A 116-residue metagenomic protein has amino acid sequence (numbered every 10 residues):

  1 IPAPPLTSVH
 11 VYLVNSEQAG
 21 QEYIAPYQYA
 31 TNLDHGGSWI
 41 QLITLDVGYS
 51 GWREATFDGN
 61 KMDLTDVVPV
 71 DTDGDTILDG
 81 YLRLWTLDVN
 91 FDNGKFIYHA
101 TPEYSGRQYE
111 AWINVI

Functional and structural regions predicted by a protein language model:
I1-H35, I116: Short, compositionally biased P/S/T/A/G/V-rich stretches that sit at domain boundaries
L6-S8, W39, Y49-E54, K95: Exposed beta-strand and adjacent loop surfaces of beta-rich binding modules that mediate intermolecular recognition
T31, H35-Y49: Aromatic/hydrophobic beta-strand junction motif of beta-rich domains
L33-G37, I77-L78, V89-N93: Surface-exposed coil/turn segments at beta-strand junctions on protein surfaces, enriched
I43-P69: Extended low-complexity, serine/threonine- and proline-enriched intrinsically disordered segments
D71-T86: Aromatic sugar-binding surface patches on proteins that engage polysaccharides or sugar-phosphate polymers
V89-Y109: Short, aromatic- and glycine-rich surface loops/edge beta-strands on solvent-exposed regions
Y109-I116: C-terminal edge beta-strand
